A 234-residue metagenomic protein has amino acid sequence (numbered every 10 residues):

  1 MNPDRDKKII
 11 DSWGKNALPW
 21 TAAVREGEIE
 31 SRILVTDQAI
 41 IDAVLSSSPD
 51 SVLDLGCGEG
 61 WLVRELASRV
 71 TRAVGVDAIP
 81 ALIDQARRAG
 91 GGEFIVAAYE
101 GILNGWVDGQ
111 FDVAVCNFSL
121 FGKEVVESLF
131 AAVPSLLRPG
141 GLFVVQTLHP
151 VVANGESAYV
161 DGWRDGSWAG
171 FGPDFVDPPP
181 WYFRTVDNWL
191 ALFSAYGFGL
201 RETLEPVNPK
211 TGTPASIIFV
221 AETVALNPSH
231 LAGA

Functional and structural regions predicted by a protein language model:
M1-S47, W61-L62, Q85: Conserved class I S-adenosyl-L-methionine
L53-L55, E59-I102: Class I SAM-dependent methyltransferase SAM/SAH-binding core
N104-A114: A short acidic, Gly/Pro-enriched loop at the edge of an enzyme's catalytic core that lines a small-molecule cofactor
V113-E127: A short SAM/SAH-binding and catalytic strip from SAM-dependent methyltransferases
E127-L142: A short glycine-rich, Lys/Arg-flanked "PGG" loop and its adjoining helix->strand segment in the class I
V144-F171: Conserved class I S-adenosyl-L-methionine
P180-G197: Short alpha-helix
T211-A234: Core SAM-dependent methyltransferase catalytic element
